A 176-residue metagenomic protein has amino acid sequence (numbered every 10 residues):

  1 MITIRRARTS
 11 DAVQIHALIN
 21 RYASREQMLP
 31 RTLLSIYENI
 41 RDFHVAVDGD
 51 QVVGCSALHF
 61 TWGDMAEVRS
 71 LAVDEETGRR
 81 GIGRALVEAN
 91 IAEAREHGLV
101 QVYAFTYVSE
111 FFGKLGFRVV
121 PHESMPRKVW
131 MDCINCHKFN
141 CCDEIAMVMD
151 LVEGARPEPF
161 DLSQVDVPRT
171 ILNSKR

Functional and structural regions predicted by a protein language model:
T3, E96-V102: Short active-site oxyanion
T3-I15: A short beta-loop-alpha structural element at the N-terminal edge of CoA-dependent acyl/N-acetyltransferase catalytic
A17-P30: Helix-loop element at the rim of GNAT/NAT acetyltransferase active sites that forms part of the acceptor-substrate
P30-D42, V47-D48, G54-L71: A conserved beta-strand-loop-helix scaffold within acyl/acetyltransferase catalytic domains
L71-G78, Y107-V108: A short, internal acetyl-CoA/4′-phosphopantetheine-binding micro-motif in the GNAT/acyltransferase core
R79-A94, A104: Conserved acetyl-CoA-binding loop-helix of GNAT-fold acetyltransferases
V100, T106-D132: Conserved active-site alpha-helix within GNAT-family acetyltransferase domains
M125-R176: C-terminal "cap" of GNAT-fold acetyltransferases
